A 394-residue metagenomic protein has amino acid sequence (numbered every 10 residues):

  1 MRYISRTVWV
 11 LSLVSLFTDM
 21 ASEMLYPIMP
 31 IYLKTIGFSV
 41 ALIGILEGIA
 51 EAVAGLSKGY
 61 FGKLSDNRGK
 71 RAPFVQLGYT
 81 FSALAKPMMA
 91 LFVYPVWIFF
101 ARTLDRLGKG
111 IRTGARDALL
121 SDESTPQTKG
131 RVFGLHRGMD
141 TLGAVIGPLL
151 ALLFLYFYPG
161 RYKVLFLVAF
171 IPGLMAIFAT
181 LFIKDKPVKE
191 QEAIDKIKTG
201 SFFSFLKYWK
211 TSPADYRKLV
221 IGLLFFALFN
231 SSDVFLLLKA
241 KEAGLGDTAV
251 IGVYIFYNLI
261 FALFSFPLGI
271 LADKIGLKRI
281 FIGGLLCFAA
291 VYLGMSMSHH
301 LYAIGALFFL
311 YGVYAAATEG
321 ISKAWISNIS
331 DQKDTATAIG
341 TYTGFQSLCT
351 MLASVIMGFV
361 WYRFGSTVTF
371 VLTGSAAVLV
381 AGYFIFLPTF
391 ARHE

Functional and structural regions predicted by a protein language model:
M1-A54, D215-V253: Helix-loop boundary and gating motifs at the non-cytosolic
M1-S5, P187-I221: Juxtamembrane intracellular "pre-TM" segments in multi-pass secondary transporters
I31, T35, I146-V164, L352-V368: Transmembrane alpha-helix termini and helix-breaking/packing motifs in multi-pass membrane transporters
S57-G69, L155, S265-G276, W361-Y362: Helix-to-loop junctions at the C-terminal end of transmembrane segments in multipass secondary transporters
P73-P87, F170, R279-G294, G374: Structural signature of the two symmetry-related core transmembrane helices
A101-L142: Cytoplasmic helix-loop-helix junction between adjacent transmembrane helices in 12-TM secondary transporters
K163-L181, T369-I385: Symmetry-related core transmembrane helices of the 12-TM Major Facilitator Superfamily/SLC fold
P172, A179-D195, I385-E394: Helix-loop junctions on the cytosolic side of multi-pass membrane transporters, especially the intracellular loop
